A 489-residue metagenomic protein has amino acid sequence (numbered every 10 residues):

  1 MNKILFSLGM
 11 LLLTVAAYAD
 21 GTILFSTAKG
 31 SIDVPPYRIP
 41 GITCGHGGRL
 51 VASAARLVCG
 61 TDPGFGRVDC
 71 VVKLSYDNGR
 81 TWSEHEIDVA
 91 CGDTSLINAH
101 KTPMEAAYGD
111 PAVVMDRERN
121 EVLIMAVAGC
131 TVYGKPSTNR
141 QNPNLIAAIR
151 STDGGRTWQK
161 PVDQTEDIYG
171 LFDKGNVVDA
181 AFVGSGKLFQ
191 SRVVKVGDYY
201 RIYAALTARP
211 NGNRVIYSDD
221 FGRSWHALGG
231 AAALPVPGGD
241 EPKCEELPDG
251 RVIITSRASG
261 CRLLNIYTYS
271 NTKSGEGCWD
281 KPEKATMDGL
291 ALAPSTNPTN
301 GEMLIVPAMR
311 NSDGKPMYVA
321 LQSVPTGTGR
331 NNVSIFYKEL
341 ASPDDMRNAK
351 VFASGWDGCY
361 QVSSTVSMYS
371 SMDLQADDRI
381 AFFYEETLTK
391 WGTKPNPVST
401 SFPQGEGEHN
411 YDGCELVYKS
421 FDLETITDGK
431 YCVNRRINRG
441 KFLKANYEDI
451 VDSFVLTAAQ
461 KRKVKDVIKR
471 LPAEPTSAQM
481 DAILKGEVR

Functional and structural regions predicted by a protein language model:
M1-I4: Positively charged n-region of N-terminal signal peptides that target proteins for export
S7: Anion-recognition interface
M10-Y18: Hydrophobic h-region of N-terminal signal peptides that target proteins for export in Gram-negative bacteria
Y18-A19, Y447: Short stretches within intrinsically disordered, low-complexity N-terminal or propeptide regions
D20-F442: Asp-box/BNR beta-propeller blade signature and adjacent active/binding-site loops in extracellular glycan-interacting
G440-V455, K461-R489: Charge-rich (acidic/polar
